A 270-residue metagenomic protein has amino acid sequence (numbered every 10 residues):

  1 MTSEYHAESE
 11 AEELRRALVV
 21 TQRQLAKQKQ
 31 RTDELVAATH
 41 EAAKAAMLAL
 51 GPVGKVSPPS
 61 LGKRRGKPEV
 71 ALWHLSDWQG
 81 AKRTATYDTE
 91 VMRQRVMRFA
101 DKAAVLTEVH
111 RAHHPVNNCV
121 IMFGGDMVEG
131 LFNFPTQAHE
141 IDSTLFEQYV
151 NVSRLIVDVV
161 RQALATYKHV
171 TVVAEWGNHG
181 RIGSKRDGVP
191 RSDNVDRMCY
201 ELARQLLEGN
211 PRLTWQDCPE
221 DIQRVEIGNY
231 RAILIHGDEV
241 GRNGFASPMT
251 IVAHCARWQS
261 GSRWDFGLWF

Functional and structural regions predicted by a protein language model:
M1-F270: Extended recognition/assembly regions associated with phosphoester-bond processing machinery
